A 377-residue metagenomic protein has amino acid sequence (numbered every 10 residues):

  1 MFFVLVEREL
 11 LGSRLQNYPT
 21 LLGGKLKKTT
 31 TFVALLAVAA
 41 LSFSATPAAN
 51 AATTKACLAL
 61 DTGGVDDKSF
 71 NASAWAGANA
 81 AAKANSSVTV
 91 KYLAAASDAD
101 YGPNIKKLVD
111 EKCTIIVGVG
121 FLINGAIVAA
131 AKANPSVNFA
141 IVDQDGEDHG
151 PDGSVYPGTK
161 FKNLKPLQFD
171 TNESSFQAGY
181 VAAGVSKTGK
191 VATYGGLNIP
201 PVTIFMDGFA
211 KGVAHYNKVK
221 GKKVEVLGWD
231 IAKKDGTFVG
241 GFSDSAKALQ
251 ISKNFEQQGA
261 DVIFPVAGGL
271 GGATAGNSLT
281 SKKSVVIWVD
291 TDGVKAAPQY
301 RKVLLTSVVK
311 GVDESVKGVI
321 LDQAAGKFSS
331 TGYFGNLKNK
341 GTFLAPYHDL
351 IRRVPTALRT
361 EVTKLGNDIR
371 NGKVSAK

Functional and structural regions predicted by a protein language model:
F2-K25: Short, Lys/Arg-enriched N-terminal segments with co-localized hydrophobic residues within the first ~10-30 amino acids
F3-V4, G12, V33, S44 (+1 more regions): Compositionally biased, low-structure terminal segments
G12, N17-Y18, A51-K377: A residue-level marker of the well-folded mature domains of exported/periplasmic proteins
G24, A48-T53: Extreme N-terminus of proteins, especially the signal/transit-peptide cleavage junction and the first residues
K25-V33: Bacterial N-terminal signal peptides that target proteins for export
L36-A37: Repetitive helical segments and hydrophobic/amphipathic motifs
A40-A48: C-terminal segment of classical bacterial N-terminal signal peptides
